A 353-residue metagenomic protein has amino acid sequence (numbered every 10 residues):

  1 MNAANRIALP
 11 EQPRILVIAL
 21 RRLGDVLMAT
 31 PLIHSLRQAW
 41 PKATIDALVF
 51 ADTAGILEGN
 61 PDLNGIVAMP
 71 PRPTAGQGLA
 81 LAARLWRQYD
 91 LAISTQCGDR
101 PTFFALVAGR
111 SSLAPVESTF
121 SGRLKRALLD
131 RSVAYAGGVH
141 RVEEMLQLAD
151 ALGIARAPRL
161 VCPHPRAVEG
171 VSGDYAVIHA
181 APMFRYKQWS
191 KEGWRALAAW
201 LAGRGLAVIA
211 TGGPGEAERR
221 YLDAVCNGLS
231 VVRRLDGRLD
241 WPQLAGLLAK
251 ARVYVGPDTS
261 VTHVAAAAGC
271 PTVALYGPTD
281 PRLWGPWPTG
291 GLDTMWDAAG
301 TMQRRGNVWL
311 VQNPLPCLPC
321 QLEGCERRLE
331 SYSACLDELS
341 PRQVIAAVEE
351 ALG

Functional and structural regions predicted by a protein language model:
M1-G353: Catalytic machinery of carbohydrate-active enzymes, primarily nucleotide-sugar-dependent glycosyltransferases
